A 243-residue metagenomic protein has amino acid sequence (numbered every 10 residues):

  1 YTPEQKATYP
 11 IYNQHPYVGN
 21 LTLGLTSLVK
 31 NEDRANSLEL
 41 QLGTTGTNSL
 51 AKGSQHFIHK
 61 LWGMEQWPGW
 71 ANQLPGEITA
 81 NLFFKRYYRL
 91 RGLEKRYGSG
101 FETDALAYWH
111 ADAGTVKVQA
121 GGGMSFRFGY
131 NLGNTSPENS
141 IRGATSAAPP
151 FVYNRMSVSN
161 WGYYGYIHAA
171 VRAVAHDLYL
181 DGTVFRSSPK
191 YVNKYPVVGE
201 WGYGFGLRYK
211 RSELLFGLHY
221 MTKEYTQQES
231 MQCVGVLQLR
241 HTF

Functional and structural regions predicted by a protein language model:
Y1, L40-G46, R86, A107-T115 (+5 more regions): Transmembrane beta-barrel strands of outer-membrane/channel proteins
Y1-S54: Long, hydrophobic/aromatic-enriched structural stretches that serve as scaffold segments
E4-Q5, N131-F243: Outer membrane beta-barrel transmembrane domains
Y9-Y12, Q66-N72, H110, S187-Y191 (+1 more regions): Extracellular loop and loop/strand-boundary signature of outer-membrane beta-barrel proteins
Y17-L21, N36, G76-L82, T103-A105 (+5 more regions): Residues that define the transmembrane beta-barrel architecture of outer-membrane proteins
T26-L28, K85-R89, S125-G129, G202-R208 (+1 more regions): Transmembrane beta-barrel domains of outer membrane proteins
K30-S37, L90-A105, N131-R142, V152-G162: Short loop/turn motifs that connect adjacent beta-strands in outer-membrane beta-barrel proteins
N36-L42, L82, R96-S99, T103-A111 (+5 more regions): Transmembrane beta-strands of outer-membrane beta-barrel proteins
